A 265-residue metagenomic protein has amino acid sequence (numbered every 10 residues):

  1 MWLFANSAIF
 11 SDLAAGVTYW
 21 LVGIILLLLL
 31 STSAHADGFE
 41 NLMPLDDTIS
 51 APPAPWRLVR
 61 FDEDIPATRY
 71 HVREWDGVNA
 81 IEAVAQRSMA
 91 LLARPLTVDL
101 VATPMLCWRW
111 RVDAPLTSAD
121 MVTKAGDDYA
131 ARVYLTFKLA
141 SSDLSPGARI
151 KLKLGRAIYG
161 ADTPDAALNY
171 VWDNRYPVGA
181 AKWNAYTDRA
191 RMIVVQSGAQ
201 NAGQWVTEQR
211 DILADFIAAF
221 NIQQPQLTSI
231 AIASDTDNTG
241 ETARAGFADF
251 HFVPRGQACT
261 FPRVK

Functional and structural regions predicted by a protein language model:
Y19-S31: Bacterial N-terminal signal peptides
A36-E63, P146-L152, P262-K265: Extracellular carbohydrate-recognition regions
T68-A90: Short carbohydrate-recognition loop motifs
P95-L106, A199-A202: Extracellular/lumenal carbohydrate-interaction signature centered on repeated Trp-anchored short motifs
T103-R156: Extracellular-facing segments of soluble proteins and assemblies that are Gly/Ser/Thr-biased and enriched in aromatics
D128, K138-Y186: Extracellular/luminal beta-rich ligand-recognition and adhesion surfaces characterized by aromatic-Gly/Pro-enriched
A131-V133, D188-G198, A202-G240: Extracellular beta-strand ligand-recognition surfaces/modules
I230, F250-F252: Extracellular beta-strand elements of beta-rich domains used for carbohydrate recognition/degradation or cell-matrix
